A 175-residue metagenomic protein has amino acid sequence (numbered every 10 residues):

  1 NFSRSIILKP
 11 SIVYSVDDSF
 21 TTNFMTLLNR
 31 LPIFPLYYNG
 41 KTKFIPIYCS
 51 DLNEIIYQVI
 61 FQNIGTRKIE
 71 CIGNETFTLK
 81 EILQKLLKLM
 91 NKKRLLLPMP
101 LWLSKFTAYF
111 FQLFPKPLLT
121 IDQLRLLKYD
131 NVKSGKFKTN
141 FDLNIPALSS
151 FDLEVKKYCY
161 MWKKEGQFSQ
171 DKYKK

Functional and structural regions predicted by a protein language model:
N1-D17: Conserved beta-loop-beta element that borders a ligand/cofactor-binding pocket
K9-P10, G73, K128: A secondary-structure boundary/capping signal
S19-T21, N39-F61, R67-K68: Substrate-positioning beta->alpha
F20-L28, Q84-L86, W162: Short, glycine/charged-enriched secondary-structure capping and boundary segments
M25-Y38: A short C-terminal helix-loop "cap" of Rossmann-like NAD(P)-dependent dehydrogenase/epimerase domains
I55, V59-T120, G135-K175: Mid/C-terminal beta-alpha module of Rossmann-like enzyme folds, strongest in SDR-family dehydrogenases/epimerases
L127-K133: N-terminal, intrinsically disordered low-complexity tails/presequences enriched in Lys/Ser/Pro and small residues
